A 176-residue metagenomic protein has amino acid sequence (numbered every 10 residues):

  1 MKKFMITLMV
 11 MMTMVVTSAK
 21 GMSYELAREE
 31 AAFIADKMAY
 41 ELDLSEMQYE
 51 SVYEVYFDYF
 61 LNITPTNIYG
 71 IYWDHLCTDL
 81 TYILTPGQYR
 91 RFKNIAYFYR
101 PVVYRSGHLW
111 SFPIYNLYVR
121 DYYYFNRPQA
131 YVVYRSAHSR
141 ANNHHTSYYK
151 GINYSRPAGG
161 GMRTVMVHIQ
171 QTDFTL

Functional and structural regions predicted by a protein language model:
M1-L26: Bacterial Sec-dependent N-terminal signal peptides
Y24-Y40, E46-F174: Low-complexity segments
